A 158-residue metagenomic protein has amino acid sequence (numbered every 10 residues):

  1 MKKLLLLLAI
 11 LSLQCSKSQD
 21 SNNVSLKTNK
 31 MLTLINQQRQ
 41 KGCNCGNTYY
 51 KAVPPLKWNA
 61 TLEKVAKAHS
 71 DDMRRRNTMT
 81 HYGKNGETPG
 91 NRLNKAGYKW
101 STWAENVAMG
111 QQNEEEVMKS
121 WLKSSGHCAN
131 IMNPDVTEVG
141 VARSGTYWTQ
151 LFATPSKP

Functional and structural regions predicted by a protein language model:
M1: Phosphate- and other anionic-substrate recognition elements at nucleic-acid/protein interfaces
L4-S12: Sec-dependent N-terminal signal peptides
S12-N22: Bacterial Sec-dependent signal peptides at the C-terminal "C-region" and cleavage site
L13-C15, K41-C45, C128, P134: Functionally engaged cysteine thiol sites
D20-R75: A short alpha-helix/helix-coil micro-patch that ends at or immediately precedes a cysteine
N36, G90, C128: Short glycine-/small-residue-rich flexible loop motifs, especially phosphate/cofactor-binding loops
N59-N113, I131: Short, surface-exposed glycine/acidic/tryptophan-bearing loops
W100, A104-P158: Disulfide-stabilized extracellular recognition modules
